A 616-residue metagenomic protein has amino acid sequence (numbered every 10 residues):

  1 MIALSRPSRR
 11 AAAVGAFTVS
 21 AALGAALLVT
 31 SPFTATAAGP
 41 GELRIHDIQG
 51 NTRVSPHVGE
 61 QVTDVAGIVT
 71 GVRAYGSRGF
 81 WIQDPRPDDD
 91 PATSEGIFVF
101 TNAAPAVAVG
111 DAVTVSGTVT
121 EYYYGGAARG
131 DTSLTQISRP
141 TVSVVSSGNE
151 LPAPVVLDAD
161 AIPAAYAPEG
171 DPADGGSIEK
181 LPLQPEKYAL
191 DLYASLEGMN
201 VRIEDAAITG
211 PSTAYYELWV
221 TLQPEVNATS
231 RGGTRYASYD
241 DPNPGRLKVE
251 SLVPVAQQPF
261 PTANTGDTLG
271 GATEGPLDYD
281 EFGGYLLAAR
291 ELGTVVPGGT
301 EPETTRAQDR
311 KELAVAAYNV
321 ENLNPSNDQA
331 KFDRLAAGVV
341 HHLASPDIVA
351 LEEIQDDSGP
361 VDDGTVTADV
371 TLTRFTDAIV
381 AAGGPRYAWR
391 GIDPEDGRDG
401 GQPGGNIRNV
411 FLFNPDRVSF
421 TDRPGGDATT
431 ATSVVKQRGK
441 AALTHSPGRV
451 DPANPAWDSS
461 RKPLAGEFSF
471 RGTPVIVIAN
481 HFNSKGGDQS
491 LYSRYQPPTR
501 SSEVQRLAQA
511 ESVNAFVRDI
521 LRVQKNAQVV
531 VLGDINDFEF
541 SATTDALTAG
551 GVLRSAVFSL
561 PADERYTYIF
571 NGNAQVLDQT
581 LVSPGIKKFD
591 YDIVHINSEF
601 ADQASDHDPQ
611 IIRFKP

Functional and structural regions predicted by a protein language model:
M1-A37: Secretory targeting and sorting signals
R6, A25, V29-T30, A35 (+5 more regions): Generic detector of low-complexity/intrinsically disordered segments and short hydrophobic N-terminal stretches
S31-F33, I137, I208, F420-T421 (+1 more regions): A broad structural signal for short, well-ordered beta-strand segments within beta-sheet-rich domains
A38-Y318, N322-S345, T429-S433, R438-K462 (+2 more regions): Extended non-catalytic accessory segments flanking core domains
L286-P616: Divalent cation-coordinating acidic motifs and surrounding scaffolds that mediate Ca2+/Mg2+/Mn2+/Zn2+-dependent binding
